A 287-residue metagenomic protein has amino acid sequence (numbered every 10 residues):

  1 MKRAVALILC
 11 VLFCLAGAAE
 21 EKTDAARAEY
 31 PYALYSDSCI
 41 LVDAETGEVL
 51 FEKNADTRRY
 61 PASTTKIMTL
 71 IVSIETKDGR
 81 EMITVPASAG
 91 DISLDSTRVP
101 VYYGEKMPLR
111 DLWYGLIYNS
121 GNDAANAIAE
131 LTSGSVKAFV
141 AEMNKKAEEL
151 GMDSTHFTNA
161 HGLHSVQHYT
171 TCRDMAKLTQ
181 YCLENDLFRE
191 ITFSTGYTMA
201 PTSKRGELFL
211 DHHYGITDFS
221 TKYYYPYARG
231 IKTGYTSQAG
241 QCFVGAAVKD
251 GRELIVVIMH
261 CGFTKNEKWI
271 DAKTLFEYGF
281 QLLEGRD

Functional and structural regions predicted by a protein language model:
K2-C10: Sec-dependent signal peptide recognition, specifically the positively charged N-region followed immediately by
R3-A4, I67, K249, E253: Hydrophobic alpha-helical segments, especially transmembrane helices and their immediate juxtamembrane helical caps
I8, A18-E20: N-terminal targeting leaders that route proteins to membranes or the secretory/organellar pathways
L9, L50, S73, Q241 (+1 more regions): Active-site-proximal flexible loops/turns
F13-G17: Hydrophobic core
E20-R173, K177-D186: Active-site-adjacent loops and short helices of periplasmic peptidoglycan-processing enzymes
D24-S36, S135-D287: Penicillin-recognizing serine hydrolase domain
